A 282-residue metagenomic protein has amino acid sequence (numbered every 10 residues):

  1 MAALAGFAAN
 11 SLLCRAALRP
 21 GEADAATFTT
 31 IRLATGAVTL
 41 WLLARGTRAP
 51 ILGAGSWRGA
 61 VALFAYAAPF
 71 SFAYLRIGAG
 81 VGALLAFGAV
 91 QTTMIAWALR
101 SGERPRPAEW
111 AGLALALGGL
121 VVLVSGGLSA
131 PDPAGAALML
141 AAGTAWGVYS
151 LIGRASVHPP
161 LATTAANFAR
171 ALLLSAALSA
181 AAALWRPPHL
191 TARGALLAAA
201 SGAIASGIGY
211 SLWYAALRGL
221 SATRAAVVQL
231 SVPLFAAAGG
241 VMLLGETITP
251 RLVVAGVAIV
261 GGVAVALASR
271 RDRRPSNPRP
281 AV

Functional and structural regions predicted by a protein language model:
M1, L52-A62, E103-A116, A136 (+2 more regions): Cytoplasmic-side transmembrane-helix entry/capping segments in multi-pass membrane proteins
M1-T30, V61, A65-P69, G118 (+3 more regions): Glycine-/small-residue-enriched transmembrane alpha-helix faces in small-molecule transporters and effluxers
G6-A9, T47-F87, I95, L115-A116 (+2 more regions): Specific transmembrane alpha-helical segments of multi-pass solute transporters/efflux pumps, especially DMT/EamA
A17, F28, R32, A73 (+6 more regions): Hydrophobic/aromatic residues within transmembrane alpha-helices of multi-pass small-molecule transporters
A26-L42, G112-L115, A134-A141, I152-G207 (+2 more regions): Hydrophobic alpha-helical transmembrane segments of multi-pass integral membrane proteins, especially transporters
T27-V38, L63-F64, S71-R104, A142 (+1 more regions): Specific alpha-helical transmembrane segments that line the substrate/conduction pathway and gating interfaces
L33, L230-V282: C-terminal-most transmembrane helix of multi-pass membrane proteins
L40, L63, P105-S125, A142 (+2 more regions): Hydrophobic transmembrane alpha-helices of multi-pass small-molecule transport proteins
